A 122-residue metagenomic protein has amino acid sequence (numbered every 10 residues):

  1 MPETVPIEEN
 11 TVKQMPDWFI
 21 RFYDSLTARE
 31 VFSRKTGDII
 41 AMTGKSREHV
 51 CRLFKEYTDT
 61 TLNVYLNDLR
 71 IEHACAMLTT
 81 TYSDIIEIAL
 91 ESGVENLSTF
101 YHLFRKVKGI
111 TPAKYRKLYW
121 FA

Functional and structural regions predicted by a protein language model:
M1-I7, F19-K35, F54, T58 (+3 more regions): Basic, amphipathic alpha-helical hairpins
M1-N10, Q14-W18, A41, K45 (+1 more regions): An amphipathic alpha-helical interaction segment
E9, Q14, H102-A122: …primarily DNA-binding HTH/wHTH and HhH modules…
Q14-D17, R34-K35, T61, L66: Alpha-helix N-cap and coil->helix boundary residues
P16-I20, E48, D68-E72, L97: Short alpha-helical elements of helix-turn-helix
D24, E56-E95, K117-A122: Terminal helix-turn-helix DNA-binding modules in bacterial transcription factors
G37-S46, V50, F54, I88-E95 (+2 more regions): Append "Primarily bacterial transcriptional regulators
